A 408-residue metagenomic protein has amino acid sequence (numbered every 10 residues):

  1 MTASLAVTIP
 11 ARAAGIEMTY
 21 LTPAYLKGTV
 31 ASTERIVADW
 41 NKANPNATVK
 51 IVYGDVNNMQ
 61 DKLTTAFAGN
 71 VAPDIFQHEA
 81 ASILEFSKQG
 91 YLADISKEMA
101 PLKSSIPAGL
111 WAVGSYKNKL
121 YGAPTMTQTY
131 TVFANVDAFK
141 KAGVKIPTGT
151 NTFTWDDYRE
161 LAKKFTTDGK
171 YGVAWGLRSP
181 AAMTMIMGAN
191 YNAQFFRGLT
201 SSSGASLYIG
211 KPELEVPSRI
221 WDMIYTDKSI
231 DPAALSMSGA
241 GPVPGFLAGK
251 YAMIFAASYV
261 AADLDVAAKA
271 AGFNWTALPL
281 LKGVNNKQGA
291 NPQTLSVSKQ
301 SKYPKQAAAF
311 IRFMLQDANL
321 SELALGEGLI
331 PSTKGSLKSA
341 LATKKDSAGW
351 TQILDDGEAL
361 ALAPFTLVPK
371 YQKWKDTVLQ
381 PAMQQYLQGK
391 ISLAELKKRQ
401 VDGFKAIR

Functional and structural regions predicted by a protein language model:
M1-E85, A100-S104, P147, K269 (+7 more regions): Conserved N-terminal structural module of periplasmic/extracytoplasmic solute-binding proteins
A38, K42-A43, A142, D222 (+5 more regions): Extracytoplasmic/periplasmic substrate-recognition and gating elements
Y53-K62, A81, N151-R159, A233-L247 (+1 more regions): Short helix-initiation/N-cap motifs at beta->coil->alpha
E79-T131, D157, L161, M187-G188 (+3 more regions): Hinge/lid segment of periplasmic solute-binding proteins
A93-I106, T148-N151, A193-E215, D265-A270 (+2 more regions): Short, solvent-exposed loop/beta-turn-alpha elements that line the ligand-binding surface or hinge of extracytoplasmic
Y121-T125, Y130, D156-S206, Y251: Extracytoplasmic/periplasmic solute-binding protein
A162-K163, S202-L235: Glycine-centered hinge/linker elements that transmit conformational signals in sensory and ligand-binding systems
E327, S332-G335, W350-G403: C-terminal capping/gating helix-and-loop segments adjacent to ligand/active sites or protein-protein/ligand interfaces
